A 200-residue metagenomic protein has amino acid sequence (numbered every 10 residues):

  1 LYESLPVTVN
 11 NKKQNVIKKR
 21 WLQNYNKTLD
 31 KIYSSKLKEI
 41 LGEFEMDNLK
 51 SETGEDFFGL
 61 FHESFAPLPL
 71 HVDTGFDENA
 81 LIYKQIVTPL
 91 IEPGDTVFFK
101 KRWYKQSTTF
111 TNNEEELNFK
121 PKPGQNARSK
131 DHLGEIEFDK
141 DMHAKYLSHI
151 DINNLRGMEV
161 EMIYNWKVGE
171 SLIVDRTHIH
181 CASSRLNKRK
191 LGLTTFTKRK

Functional and structural regions predicted by a protein language model:
L1-G59, F65-P67, R102, T109-G134: Non-heme Fe(II)/2-oxoglutarate
Q14, I179-H180: Short, isolated positions in well-ordered beta-strands
E63-T177, S183-K200: Catalytic core of non-heme Fe(II) oxygenases with the double-stranded beta-helix
